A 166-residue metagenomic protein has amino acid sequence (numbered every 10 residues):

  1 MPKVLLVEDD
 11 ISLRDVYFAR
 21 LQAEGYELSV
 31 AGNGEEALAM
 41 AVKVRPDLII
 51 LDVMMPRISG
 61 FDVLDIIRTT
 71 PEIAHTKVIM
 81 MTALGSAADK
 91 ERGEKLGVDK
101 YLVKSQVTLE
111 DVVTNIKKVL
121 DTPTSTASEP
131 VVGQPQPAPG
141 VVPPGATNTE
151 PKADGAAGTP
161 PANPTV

Functional and structural regions predicted by a protein language model:
E8: Conserved acidic carboxylate
I11-S29: Two-component/phosphorelay signaling modules centered on CheY-like receiver
V30-A39, G60: Helix N-cap/capping motif at the beta->alpha junctions
A39, F61-A74: Short amphipathic alpha-helix used as the core "switch/output" element in two-component signaling
V44-I50: Active-site beta3 strand of CheY-like receiver
D52, T82: Active-site residues of response regulator receiver
M55: Receiver (REC) domain active-site loop signature in two-component systems and cognate sites in sensor histidine kinases
D62, G85-L102, Q106-T114, K118: Alpha4 helix (beta4-alpha4-beta5 surface) of REC/receiver domains from two-component response regulators
